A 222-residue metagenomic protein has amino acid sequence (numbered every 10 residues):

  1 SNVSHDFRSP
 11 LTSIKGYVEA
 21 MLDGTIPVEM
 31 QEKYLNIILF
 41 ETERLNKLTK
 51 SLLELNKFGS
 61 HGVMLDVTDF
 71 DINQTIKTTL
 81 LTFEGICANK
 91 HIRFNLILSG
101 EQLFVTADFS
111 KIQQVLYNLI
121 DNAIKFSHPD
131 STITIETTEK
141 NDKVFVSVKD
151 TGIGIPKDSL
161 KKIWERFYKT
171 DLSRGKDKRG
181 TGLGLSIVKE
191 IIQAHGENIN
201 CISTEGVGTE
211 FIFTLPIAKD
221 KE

Functional and structural regions predicted by a protein language model:
M30, S60-L65, F104-A107: Conserved micro-motifs of the catalytic ATP-binding
F40-L45: Short alpha-helical segment of the dimerization/phosphotransfer core of two-component systems
D66-D71, A88, R93-L103: Conserved catalytic submotifs in the C-terminal HATPase_c
A123-I124: Short helix-loop "hinge" at the ATP-lid/N-box region of the Bergerat-fold HATPase_c
D130-D142: Short beta-strand/loop element within the Bergerat-fold HATPase_c
I155-K169: Short conserved segment of the HATPase_c
G196-E197: Conserved glycine-rich
